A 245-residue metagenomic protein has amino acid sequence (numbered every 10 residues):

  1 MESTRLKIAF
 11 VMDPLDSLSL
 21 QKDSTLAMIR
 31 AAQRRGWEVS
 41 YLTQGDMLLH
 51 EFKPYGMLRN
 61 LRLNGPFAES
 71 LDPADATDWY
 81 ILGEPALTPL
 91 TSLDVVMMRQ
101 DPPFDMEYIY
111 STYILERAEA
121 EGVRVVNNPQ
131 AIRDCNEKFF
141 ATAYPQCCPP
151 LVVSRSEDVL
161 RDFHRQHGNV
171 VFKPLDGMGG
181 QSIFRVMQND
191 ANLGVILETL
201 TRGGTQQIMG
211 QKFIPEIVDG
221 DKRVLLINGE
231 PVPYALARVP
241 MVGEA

Functional and structural regions predicted by a protein language model:
E2-A9: Extreme N-terminal starter segment of soluble prokaryotic enzymes
R5, D16-V153: Conserved N-proximal alpha/beta basic substrate-recognition cap immediately N-terminal to, or forming the N-lobe
F10, M97-M98, Q211: Redox-cofactor binding/interface segments in oxidoreductases and associated redox assembly factors
D13, D101, L175: Flexible loop residues that form catalytic and substrate-binding hotspots at small-molecule/glycan-binding clefts
S24-T25, D158, R165-G168, D176-A245: Phosphate-binding site of ATP-dependent enzymes
M57-L58, F139-Y144, R165-N169, L226-G229: Short, surface-exposed amphipathic charged segments that create phosphate/polyanion-binding patches used for binding
